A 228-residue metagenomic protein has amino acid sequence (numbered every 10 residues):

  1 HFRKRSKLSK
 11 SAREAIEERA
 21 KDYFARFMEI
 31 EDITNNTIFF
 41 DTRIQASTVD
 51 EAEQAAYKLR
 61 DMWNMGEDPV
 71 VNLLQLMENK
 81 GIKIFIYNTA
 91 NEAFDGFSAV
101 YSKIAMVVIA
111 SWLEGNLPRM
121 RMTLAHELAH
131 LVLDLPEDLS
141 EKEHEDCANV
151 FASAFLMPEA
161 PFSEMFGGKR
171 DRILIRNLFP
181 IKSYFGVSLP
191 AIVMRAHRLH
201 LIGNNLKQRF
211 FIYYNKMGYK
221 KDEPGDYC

Functional and structural regions predicted by a protein language model:
H1-C228: Active-site hotspot residues in diverse enzymes, especially metal/ion-binding acidic/histidine motifs
